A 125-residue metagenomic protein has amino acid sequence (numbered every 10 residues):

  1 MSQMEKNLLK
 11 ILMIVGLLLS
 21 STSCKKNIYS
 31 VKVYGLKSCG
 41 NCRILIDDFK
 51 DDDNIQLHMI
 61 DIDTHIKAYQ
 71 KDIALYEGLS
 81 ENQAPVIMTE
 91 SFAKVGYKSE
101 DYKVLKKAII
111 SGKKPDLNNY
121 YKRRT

Functional and structural regions predicted by a protein language model:
M1-M4: Short, Lys/Arg-enriched N-terminal segments with co-localized hydrophobic residues within the first ~10-30 amino acids
K6-I14: Sec-dependent signal peptide recognition, specifically the positively charged N-region followed immediately by
S20-S23: C-terminal motif of bacterial Sec signal peptides marking the signal peptidase cleavage site
K25-H58: Local sequence-structure signature of Cys/Sec-based thiol-disulfide redox active-site neighborhoods
K32-V33, V86-M88: Soluble periplasmic/extracytoplasmic beta-strand elements of cell-envelope proteins
K37-G40, D63-I66, A93-V95: Solvent-exposed loop/turn segments at secondary-structure junctions within structured extracellular/periplasmic domains
D61-Q83, K106-K114: Thioredoxin-like thiol-disulfide oxidoreductase module
T89-R124: Non-catalytic, surface beta->alpha helical segment in thiol-disulfide oxidoreductase systems
